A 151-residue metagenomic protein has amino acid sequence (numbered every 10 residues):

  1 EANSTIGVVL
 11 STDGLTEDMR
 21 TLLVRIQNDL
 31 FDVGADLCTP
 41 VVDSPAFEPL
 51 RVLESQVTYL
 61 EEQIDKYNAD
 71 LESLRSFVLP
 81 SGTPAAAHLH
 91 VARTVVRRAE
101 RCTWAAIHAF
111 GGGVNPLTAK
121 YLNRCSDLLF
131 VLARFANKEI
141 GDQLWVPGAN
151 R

Functional and structural regions predicted by a protein language model:
E1-R151: Phosphate/pyrophosphate-binding loop motifs in nucleotide- or prenyl diphosphate-using proteins
